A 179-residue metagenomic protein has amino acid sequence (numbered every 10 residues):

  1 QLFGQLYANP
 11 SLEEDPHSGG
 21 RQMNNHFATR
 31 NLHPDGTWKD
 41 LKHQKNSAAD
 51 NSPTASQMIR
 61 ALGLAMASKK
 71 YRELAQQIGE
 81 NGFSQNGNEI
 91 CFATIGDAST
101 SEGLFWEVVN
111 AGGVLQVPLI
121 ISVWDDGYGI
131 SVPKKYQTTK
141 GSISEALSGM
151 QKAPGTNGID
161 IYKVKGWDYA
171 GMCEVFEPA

Functional and structural regions predicted by a protein language model:
Q1-Q116, S122, P133-M150, T156: Cofactor-binding active-site loop characterized by glycine-rich and histidine/acidic residues
S52, V164-K165: Glycine- and other small-residue-rich loops at beta-strand/loop junctions that grip anionic moieties
S99, G166-Y169: Short, surface-exposed acidic/glycine-rich loop or hinge patches that mediate macromolecular interfaces
V123-D125, G166: Active-site-proximal beta-strand/loop segments in catalytic clefts of secreted hydrolases
G127-I130: Short gly/pro/ser/thr-enriched loop/turn and capping motifs at secondary-structure boundaries
I159-K163: Structural signal for short hydrophobic segments within the conserved structured cores of catalytic domains across
D168-A179: Structural signature of the thiamine diphosphate
